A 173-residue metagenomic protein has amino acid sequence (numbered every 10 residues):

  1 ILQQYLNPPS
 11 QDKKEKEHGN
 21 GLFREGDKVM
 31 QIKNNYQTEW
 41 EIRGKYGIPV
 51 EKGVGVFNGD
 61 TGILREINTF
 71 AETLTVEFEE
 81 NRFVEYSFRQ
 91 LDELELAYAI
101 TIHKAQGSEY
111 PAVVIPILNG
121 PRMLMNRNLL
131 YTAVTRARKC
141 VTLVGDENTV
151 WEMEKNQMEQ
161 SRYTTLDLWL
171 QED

Functional and structural regions predicted by a protein language model:
I1-N58: Conserved helicase/translocase motor-coupling segment
V50-V54, N58-D173: C-terminal accessory regions
